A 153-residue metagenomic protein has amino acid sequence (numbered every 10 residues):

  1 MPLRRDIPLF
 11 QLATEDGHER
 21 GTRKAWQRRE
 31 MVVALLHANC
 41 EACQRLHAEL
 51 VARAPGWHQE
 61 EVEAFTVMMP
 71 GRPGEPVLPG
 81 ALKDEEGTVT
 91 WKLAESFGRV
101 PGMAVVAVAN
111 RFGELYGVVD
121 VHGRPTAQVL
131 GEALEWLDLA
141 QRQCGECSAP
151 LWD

Functional and structural regions predicted by a protein language model:
M1-A13, D153: N-terminal targeting signals for export/organelle localization
L9-M31: A short beta-strand-turn-helix
T22-W26, W91-F97: Short amphipathic alpha-helix with an adjacent loop that forms part of the alpha/beta core around
R29, L36-C40: Short pre-active-site segment immediately N-terminal to redox-active cysteine/selenocysteine motifs in thiol-based
V33, L50-V51, P55-H58, A64 (+1 more regions): Cysteine/selenocysteine-centered motifs that mediate thiol-based redox chemistry or coordinate metal-sulfur cofactors
N39-K83, G87-T90: Structural microenvironment flanking redox-active thiols in thiol-disulfide oxidoreductases
P79-G80, A94-A107: Structural micro-motif
M103, V108-D153: Thiol-/selenol-based redox modules, centered on thioredoxin-like and closely related oxidoreductase domains
